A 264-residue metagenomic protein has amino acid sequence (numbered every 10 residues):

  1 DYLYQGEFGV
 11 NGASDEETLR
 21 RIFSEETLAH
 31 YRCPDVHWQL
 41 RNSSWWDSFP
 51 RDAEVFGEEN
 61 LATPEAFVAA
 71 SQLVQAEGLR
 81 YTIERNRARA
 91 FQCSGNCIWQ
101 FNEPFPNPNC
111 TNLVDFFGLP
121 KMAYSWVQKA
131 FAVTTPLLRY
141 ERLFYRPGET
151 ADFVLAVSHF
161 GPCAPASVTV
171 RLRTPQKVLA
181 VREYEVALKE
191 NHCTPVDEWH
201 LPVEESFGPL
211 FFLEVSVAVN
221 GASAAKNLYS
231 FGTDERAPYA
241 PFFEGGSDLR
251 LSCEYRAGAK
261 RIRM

Functional and structural regions predicted by a protein language model:
D1-T169, R173, A180: Substrate-binding clefts and catalytic carboxylate motifs of secreted carbohydrate-active enzymes
P108, R182-Y184, N227: Short hydrophobic alpha-helix segments
L137-R142, F153-V154, A180-Y184, D197-H200 (+1 more regions): Short structured motifs
F153-L155, K260-M264: Short, well-ordered beta-strand segments enriched in hydrophobic/aromatic residues
T174-Q176, V219-G221: Solvent-exposed strand-loop boundary residues in beta-sheet-rich modules
Q176-F207: Intrinsically disordered, low-complexity Pro/Gly/Ser/Thr-rich segments with frequent PxxP/GP/PP motifs and embedded
F207-N220: Short, aromatic- and glycine-rich surface loops/edge beta-strands on solvent-exposed regions
A222-S247: Short beta-strand elements
